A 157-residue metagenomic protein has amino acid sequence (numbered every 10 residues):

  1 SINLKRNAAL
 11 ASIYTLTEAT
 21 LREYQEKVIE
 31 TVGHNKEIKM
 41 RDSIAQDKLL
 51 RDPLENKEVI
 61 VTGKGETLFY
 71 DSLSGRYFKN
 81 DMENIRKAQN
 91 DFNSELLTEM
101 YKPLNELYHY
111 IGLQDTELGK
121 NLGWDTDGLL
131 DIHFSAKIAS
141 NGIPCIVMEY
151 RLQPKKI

Functional and structural regions predicted by a protein language model:
S1-N7: Short hydrophobic alpha-helical membrane-entry/anchor segments
L10-I157: Long, helix-rich, hydrophobic modules that act as membrane-proximal anchors or helical bundle/coiled-coil regulators
